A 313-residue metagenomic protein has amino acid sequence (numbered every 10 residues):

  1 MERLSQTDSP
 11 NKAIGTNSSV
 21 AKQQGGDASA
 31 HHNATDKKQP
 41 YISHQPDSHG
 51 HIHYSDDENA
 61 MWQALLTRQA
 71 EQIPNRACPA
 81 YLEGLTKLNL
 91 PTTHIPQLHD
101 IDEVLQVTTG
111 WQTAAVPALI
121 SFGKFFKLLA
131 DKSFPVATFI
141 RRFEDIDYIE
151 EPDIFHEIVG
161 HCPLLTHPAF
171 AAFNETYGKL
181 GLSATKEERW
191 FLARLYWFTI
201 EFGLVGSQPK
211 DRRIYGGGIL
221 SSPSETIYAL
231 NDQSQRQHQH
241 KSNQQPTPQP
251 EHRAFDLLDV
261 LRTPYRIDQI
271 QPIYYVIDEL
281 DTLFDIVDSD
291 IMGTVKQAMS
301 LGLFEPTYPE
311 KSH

Functional and structural regions predicted by a protein language model:
M1-L165, I270-H313: The feature captures two recurrent sequence modes
E103-V107, E157-G160, E175-K179, A193-L204: Short, hydrophobic/amphipathic alpha-helical patches that form generic packing surfaces within helical domains
F122, W197, I219-S221: Amphipathic alpha-helical scaffolding segments
I154-I158, P163, A169, T176 (+3 more regions): Residue-level preference for alpha-helix termini and adjacent loops
F170-R189: A long, hydrophobic alpha-helical segment
S183-G206, D211-G217: Extended, Lys/Arg-enriched charged tracts that mediate electrostatic binding to polyanionic substrates
G218-G302: A recognition module on extended beta-rich or small alphabeta surfaces enriched in W/G with H and D/E
